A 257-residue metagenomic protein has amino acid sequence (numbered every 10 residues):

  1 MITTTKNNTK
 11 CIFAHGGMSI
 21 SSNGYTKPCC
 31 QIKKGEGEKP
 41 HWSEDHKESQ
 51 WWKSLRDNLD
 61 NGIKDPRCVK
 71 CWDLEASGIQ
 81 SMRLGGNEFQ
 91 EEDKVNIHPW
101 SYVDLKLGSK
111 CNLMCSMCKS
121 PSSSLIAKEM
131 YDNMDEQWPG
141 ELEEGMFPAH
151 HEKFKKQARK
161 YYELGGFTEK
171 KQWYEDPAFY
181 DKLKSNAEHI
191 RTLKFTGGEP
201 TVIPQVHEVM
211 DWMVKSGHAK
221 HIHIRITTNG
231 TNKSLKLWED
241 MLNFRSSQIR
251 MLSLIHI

Functional and structural regions predicted by a protein language model:
M1-F89: Accessory C-terminal segments flanking Radical SAM cores
H15, C29-Q31, M82-R83, C115-K119 (+2 more regions): A short acidic (Asp/Glu
H15-N23, V95-P121, R191-K194: N-terminal pre-triad scaffold of radical SAM enzymes
K27-K33, K106-W173: Canonical Radical SAM [4Fe-4S] cluster-binding loop centered on the CxxxCxxC motif and its immediate flanking residues
S77-Y102, C111-L113, M134: Recognition helices and adjacent regulatory flanks at domain boundaries
G108, L125-E136, E144, E163-D181 (+1 more regions): Canonical radical SAM enzyme core domain
T192-K194, H223-R225, Q248-L252: Structural preference for beta-strand elements that scaffold enzyme active sites
I255-I257: Conserved small/polar residues in nucleotide/adenosyl-binding loops
